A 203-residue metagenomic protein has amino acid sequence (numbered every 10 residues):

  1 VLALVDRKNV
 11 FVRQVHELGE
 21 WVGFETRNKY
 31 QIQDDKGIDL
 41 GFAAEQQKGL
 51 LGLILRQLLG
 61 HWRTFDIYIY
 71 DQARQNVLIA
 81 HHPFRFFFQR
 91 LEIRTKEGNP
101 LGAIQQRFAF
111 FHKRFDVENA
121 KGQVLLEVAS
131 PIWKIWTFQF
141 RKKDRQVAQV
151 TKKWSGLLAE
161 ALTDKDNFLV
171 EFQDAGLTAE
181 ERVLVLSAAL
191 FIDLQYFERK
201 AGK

Functional and structural regions predicted by a protein language model:
V1-D66, Y70-V77, H82-R90, K96-L101 (+1 more regions): Low-complexity or membrane-interfacial segments used for flexible interactions
